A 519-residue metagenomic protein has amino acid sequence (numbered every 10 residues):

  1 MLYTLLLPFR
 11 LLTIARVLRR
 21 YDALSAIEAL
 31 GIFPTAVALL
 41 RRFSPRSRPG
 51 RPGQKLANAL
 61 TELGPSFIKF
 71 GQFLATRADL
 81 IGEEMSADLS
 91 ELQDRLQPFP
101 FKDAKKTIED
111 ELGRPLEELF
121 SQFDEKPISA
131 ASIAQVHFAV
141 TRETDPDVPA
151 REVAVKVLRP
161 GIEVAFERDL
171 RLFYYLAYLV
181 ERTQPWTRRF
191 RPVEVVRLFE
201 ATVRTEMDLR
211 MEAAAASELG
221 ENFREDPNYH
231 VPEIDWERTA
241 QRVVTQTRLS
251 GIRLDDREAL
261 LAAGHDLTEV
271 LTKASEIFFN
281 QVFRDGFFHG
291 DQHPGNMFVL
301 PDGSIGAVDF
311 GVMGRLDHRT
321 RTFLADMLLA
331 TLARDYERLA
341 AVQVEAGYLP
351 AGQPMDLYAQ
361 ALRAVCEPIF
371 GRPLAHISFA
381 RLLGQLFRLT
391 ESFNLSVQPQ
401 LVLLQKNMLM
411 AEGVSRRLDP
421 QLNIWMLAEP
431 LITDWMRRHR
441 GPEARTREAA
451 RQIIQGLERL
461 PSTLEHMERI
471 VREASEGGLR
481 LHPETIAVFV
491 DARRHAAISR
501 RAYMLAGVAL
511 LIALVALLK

Functional and structural regions predicted by a protein language model:
M1-Q135, A165-E194, S415: N-terminal accessory/targeting segments that precede structured cores
L2, Y21, E28, P34-T35 (+6 more regions): Helix-rich C-lobe and terminal helical cap/extension of kinase-like folds
E83, S90-Q97, E109, E163-R168 (+8 more regions): ATP-dependent phospho-/nucleotidyl transfer catalytic cores
A134-D145: Conserved ATP phosphate-binding architecture of protein kinases
F138, R151-L158: Glycine-rich ATP phosphate-binding loop
A139, D285, G290-Q292: Residue immediately N-terminal to the catalytic "proton-acceptor" Asp in the protein kinase catalytic loop
G295-V299: Hydrophobic residue at the +6 position relative to the catalytic HRD Asp in the kinase catalytic loop
L514-K519: Juxtamembrane boundary at the C-terminal end of a transmembrane helix
